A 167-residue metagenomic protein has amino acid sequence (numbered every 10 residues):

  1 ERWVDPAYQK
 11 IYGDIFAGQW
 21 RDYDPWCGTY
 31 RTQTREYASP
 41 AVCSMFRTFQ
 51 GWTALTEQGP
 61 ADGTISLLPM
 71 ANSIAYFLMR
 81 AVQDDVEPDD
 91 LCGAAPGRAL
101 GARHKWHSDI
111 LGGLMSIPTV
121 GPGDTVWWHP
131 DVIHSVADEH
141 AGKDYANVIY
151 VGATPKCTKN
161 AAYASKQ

Functional and structural regions predicted by a protein language model:
E1-R103, L111-P118, P122, A137-K143 (+2 more regions): Non-heme Fe(II) oxygenase catalytic core, chiefly the N-lobe of the double-stranded beta-helix
N72, I133, T154-K156: Conserved beta-strand elements of beta-rich interaction domains across eukaryotes, especially beta-propellers
H107: Conserved phosphate-coordination/catalytic loops
V120-H134: Conserved metal-binding segment of the jelly-roll/cupin
T154-Q167: Double-stranded beta-helix
